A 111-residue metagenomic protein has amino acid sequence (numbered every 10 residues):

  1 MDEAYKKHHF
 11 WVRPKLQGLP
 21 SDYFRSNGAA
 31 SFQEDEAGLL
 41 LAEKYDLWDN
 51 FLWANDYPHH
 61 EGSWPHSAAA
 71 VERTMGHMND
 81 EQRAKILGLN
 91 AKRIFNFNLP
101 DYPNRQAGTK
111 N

Functional and structural regions predicted by a protein language model:
M1-R25: Aromatic-lined glycan-binding groove of carbohydrate-active enzymes
V12-Q17, A29, Q33-L52, H59-N111: Mid-to-C-terminal alpha-helical segments outside catalytic/metal-binding sites
